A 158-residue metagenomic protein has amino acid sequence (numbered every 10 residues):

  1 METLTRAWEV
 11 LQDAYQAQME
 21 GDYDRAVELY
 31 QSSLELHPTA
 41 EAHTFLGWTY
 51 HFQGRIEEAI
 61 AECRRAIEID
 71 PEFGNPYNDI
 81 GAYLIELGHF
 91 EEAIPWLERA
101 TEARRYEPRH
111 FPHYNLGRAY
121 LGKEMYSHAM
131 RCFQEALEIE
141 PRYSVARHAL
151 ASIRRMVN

Functional and structural regions predicted by a protein language model:
M1-A7, G122, Y126-N158: Terminal, low-structured helical/coil segments at or just beyond the last alpha-helical repeat
L4-E41, F45, F52: Alpha-helical segment of the N-proximal tetratricopeptide repeat
L11-M19, T44-F52, N75-I85, F111-R118 (+1 more regions): Conserved alpha-helical positions within TPR/SEL1-like repeat arrays
M19-L29, Q53-R65, L87-E102, K123-C132 (+1 more regions): Structural signature of tandem alpha-helical TPR/SEL1-like repeats, specifically the intra-repeat loop/turn
L34, I67, T101-A103, L137 (+1 more regions): A conserved position within tetratricopeptide repeats
L34, I69, P112-S127: A short, hydrophobic secondary-structure junction motif
H37-P38, P71, R105-E107, P141: Short coil turns that delineate tetratricopeptide repeat
I60-G88: Helix-adjacent hinge/juxtasegments
